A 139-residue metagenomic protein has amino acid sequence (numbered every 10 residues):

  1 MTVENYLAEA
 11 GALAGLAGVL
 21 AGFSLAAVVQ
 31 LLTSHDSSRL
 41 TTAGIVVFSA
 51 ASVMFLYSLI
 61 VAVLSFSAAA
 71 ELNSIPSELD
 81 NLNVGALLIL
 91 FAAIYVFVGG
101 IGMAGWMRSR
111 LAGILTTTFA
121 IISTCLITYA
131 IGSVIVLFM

Functional and structural regions predicted by a protein language model:
M1-E9, H35-R39, I135-M139: Helix-coil boundary and interhelical linker segments in multi-pass alpha-helical membrane proteins
M1-N5, A26-Q30, S58-A68: Membrane-embedded alpha-helical segments in integral membrane proteins
T2-G22: Hydrophobic transmembrane alpha-helical segments in integral membrane proteins
A17-S34: N-terminal signal-anchor/start-transfer transmembrane helix
R39-M139: Alpha-helical transmembrane segments of integral membrane proteins
